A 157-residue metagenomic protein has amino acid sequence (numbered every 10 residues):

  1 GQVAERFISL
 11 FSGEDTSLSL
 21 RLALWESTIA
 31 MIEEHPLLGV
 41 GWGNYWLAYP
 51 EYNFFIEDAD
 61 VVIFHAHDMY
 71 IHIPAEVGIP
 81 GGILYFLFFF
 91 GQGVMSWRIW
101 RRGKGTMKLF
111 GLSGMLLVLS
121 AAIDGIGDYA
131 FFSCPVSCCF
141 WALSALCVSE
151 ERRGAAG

Functional and structural regions predicted by a protein language model:
G1, I29, L87-R101, I123-A130 (+1 more regions): Structural signature of transmembrane alpha-helix termini at the membrane-water interface
G1-L18, E26-E34, W42: A membrane-periplasm/extracellular boundary helix in multi-pass inner-membrane enzymes that assemble envelope glycans
E5-F11, E51-D58, G103: Short glycine/proline- and charge-enriched loop/turn segments that cap or connect secondary-structure elements
G13-T16, L20, F54-I63: Membrane-interface amphipathic/re-entrant loop segments adjacent to transmembrane helices in multi-pass membrane
L20-T28, L38-F55, M69: Glycine- and aromatic-enriched periplasmic loops at the membrane-periplasm interface of multi-pass inner-membrane
D60-G81: Individual transmembrane alpha-helix segments
V77-S120: Hydrophobic transmembrane alpha-helices and their immediate junctions
L112-G157: Transmembrane alpha-helices of multi-pass inner-membrane enzymes
